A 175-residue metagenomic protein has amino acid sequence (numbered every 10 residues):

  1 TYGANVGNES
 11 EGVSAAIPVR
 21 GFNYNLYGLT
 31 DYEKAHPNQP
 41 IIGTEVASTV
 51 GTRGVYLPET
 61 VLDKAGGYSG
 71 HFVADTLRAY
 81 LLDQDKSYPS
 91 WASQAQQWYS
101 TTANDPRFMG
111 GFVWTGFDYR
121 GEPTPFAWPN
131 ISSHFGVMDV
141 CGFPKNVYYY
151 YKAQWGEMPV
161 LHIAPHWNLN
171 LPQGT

Functional and structural regions predicted by a protein language model:
T1-T175: Extended substrate-binding grooves/exosites of carbohydrate-active enzymes
